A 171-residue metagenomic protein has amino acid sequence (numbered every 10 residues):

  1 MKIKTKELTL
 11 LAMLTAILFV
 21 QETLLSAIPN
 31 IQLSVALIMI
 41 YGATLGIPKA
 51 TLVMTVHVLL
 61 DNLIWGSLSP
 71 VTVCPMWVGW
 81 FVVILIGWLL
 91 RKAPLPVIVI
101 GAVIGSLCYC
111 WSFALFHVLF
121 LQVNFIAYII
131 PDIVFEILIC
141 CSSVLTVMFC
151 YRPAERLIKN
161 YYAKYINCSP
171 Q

Functional and structural regions predicted by a protein language model:
M1-T44, P48-L52: Hydrophobic transmembrane alpha-helices
T15, G42, V58-N62, D132: Helical-face signature of the major facilitator-like transporter fold
L18-Q32, V56-L90, V97, L119-Q122: Interfacial aromatic-anchored transmembrane helix boundaries in multi-pass membrane proteins
A36-M39, N62, W80, I84 (+2 more regions): Hydrophobic transmembrane alpha-helices of multi-pass small-molecule transporters
G42, V83-R91, Y151, E155: Hydrophobic transmembrane alpha-helices
A50-D61, I98-L107: Central hydrophobic cores of alpha-helical transmembrane segments in multi-pass integral membrane proteins
P70-C74, K92-Q171: Membrane-embedded alpha-helical hairpins and interfacial helices in multi-pass inner-membrane proteins
